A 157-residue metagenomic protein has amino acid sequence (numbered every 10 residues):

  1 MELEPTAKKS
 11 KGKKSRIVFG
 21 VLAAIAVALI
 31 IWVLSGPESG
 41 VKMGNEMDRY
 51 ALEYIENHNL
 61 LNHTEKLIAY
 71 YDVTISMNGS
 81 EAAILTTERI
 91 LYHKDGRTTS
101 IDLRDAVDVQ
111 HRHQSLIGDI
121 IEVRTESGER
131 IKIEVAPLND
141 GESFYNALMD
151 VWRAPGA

Functional and structural regions predicted by a protein language model:
E2-G12, R16, L29-A82: Anionic N-terminal interaction surfaces
L3, Y50-L52, T98-A157: Acidic, Ser/Thr- and proline-rich intrinsically disordered linker/docking segments of eukaryotic scaffolds
S10, G96-T98: A general, composition-driven signal for non-globular sequence regions
R16-A24: Hydrophobic H-region at the start of alpha-helical membrane spans
H58, H63, H93, H111-H113: Histidine (H) residue identity feature
S76-G96: Conserved beta-hairpin
